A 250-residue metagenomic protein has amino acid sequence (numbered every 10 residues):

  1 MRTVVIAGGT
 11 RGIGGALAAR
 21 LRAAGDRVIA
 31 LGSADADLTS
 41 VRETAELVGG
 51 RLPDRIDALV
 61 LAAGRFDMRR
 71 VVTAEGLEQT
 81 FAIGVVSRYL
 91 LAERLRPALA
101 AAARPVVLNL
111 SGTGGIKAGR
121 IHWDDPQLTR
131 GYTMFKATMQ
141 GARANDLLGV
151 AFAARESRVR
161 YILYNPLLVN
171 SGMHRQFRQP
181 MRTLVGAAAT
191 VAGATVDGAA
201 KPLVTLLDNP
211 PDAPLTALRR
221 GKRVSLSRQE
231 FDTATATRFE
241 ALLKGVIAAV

Functional and structural regions predicted by a protein language model:
A7, R55-G64, L108-S111, I162: Rossmann-fold scaffold of SDR-type NAD(P)-dependent oxidoreductases
A7-R20: N-terminal Rossmann NAD(P)H-binding glycine-rich loop of SDR-like oxidoreductase domains
I29-T44: Rossmann-fold cofactor-recognition segment
R42-R55: Conserved amphipathic alpha-helix within the SDR
G49, I83-A103, V150, A154: Amphipathic alpha-helical dimer-interface segment in Rossmann-like NAD(P)H-dependent oxidoreductases
M68-I83: Short alpha-helical oligomerization interface
M68-R69, A100, R104-R158, N165-M181: Catalytic loop of short-chain dehydrogenase/reductase
A144, S157-L163, T183-A249: C-terminal helical subdomain
